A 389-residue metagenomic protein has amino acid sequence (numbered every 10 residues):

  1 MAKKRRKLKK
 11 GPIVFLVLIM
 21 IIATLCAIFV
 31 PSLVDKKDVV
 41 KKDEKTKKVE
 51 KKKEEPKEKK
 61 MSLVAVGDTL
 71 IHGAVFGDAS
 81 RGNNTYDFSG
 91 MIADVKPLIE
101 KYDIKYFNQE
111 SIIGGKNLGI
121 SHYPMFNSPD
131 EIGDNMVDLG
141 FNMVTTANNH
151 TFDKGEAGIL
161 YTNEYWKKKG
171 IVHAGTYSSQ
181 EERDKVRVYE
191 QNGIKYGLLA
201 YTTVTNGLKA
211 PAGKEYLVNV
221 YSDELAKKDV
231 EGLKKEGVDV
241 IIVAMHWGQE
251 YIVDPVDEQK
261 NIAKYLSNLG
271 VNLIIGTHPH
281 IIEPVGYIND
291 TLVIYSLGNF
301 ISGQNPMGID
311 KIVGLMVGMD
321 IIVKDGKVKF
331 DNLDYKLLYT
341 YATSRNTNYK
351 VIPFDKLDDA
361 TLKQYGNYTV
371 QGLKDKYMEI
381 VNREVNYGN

Functional and structural regions predicted by a protein language model:
M1-K7: Juxtamembrane low-complexity tails/linkers enriched in Ser/Thr-Pro and polybasic
A2, I13-N389: Acidic, metal/ion-coordinating pockets
L8-P12: Bacterial N-terminal signal peptides that target proteins for export
